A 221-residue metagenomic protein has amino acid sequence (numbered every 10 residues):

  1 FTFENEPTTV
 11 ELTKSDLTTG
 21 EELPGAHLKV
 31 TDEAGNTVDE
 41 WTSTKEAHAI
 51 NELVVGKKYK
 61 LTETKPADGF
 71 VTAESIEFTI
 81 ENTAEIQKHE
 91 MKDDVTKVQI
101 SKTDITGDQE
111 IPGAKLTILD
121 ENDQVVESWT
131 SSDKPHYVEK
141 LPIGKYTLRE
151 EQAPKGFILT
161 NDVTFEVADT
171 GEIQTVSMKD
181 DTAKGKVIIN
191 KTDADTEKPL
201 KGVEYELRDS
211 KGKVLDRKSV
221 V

Functional and structural regions predicted by a protein language model:
F1-V221: Solvent-exposed loop/turn and edge beta-strand elements of beta-rich ligand-binding domains
